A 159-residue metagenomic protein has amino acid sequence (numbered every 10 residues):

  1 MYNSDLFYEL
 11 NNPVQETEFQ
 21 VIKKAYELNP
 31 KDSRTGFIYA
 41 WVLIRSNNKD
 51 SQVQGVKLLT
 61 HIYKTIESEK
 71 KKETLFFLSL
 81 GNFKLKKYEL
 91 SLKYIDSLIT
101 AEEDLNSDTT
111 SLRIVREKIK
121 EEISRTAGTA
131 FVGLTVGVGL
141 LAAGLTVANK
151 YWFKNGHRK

Functional and structural regions predicted by a protein language model:
M1, F7, A25, G36 (+2 more regions): Intrinsically disordered, low-complexity N-terminal regions enriched in serine/proline/glycine with scattered basic
M1-I22: N-terminal leader/linker segments that initiate helical-solenoid repeat arrays
E9, K87, A101-S107, V138-T146: Short, surface-exposed, charge-dense and proline/glycine-enriched linear segments
E18-I119: Alpha-helical protein-protein interaction scaffolds
E121-K159: C-terminal single-pass membrane-anchor helix
